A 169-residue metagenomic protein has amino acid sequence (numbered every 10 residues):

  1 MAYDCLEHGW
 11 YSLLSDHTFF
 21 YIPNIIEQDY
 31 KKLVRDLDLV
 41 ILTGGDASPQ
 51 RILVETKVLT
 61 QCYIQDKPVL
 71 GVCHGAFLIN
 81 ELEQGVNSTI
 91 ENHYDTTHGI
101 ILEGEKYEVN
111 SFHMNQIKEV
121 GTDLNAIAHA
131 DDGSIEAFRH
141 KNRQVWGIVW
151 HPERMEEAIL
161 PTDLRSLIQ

Functional and structural regions predicted by a protein language model:
M1-K67, V72-H74, E83, H93-K106 (+4 more regions): N-terminal beta1-alpha1 cap of cysteine-dependent amidohydrolase-like domains
N80-N87: Active-site-adjacent alpha-helix immediately C-terminal to a catalytic or transition-state-stabilizing loop
T89-E91: Short beta-strand-centered segment that lines the nucleotide-binding/catalytic pocket of NTP-utilizing
E108-V109, W146-W150: Active-site-proximal beta-strand elements of phosphoester/diester hydrolases
S111-N115: DNA-recognition element of transcription regulators
